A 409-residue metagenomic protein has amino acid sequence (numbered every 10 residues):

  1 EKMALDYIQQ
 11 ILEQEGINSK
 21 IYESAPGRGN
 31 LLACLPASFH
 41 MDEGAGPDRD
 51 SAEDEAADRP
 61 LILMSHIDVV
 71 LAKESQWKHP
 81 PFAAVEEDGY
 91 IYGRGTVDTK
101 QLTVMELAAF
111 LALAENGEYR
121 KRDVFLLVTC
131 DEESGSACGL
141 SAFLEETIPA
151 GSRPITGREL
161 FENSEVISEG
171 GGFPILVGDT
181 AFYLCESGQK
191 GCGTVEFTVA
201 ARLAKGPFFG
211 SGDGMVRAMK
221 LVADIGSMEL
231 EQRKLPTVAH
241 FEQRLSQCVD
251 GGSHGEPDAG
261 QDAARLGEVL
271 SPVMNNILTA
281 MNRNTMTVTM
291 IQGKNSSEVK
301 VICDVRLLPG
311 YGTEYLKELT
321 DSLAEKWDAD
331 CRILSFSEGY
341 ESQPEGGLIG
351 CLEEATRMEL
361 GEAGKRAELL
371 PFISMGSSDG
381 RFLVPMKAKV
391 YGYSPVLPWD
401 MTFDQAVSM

Functional and structural regions predicted by a protein language model:
E1-R94, T103, L113-R122, C303: Acidic/His- and Gly-rich active-site-bordering loop/insert found across diverse amide/peptide-bond hydrolases
A25, S65-I67, D88, C130 (+4 more regions): Fold-independent oxyanion-binding glycine-rich loops and adjacent beta-strand/coil segments at enzyme active sites
G27, S38, C130-S134, G172 (+2 more regions): Short, internal active-site loops enriched in acidic
N30-C34, V166, E196, M290: Conserved hydrophobic/aromatic beta-strand scaffold that supports enzyme active sites
G46-S51, G172-A181, E186-G188, C192-M409: Metal-dependent amide/peptide-bond hydrolase catalytic core, centered on the "pita-bread" metallohydrolase fold
A56, R158-E162, A363: Glycine-rich phosphate-binding loop signature in dinucleotide/nucleotide-binding domains
P60-I62, Y90, S164-V166, K389-V390: Structural motif
I91, V97-E186: Acidic/histidine-rich catalytic neighborhood of metal-dependent amide-processing enzymes
